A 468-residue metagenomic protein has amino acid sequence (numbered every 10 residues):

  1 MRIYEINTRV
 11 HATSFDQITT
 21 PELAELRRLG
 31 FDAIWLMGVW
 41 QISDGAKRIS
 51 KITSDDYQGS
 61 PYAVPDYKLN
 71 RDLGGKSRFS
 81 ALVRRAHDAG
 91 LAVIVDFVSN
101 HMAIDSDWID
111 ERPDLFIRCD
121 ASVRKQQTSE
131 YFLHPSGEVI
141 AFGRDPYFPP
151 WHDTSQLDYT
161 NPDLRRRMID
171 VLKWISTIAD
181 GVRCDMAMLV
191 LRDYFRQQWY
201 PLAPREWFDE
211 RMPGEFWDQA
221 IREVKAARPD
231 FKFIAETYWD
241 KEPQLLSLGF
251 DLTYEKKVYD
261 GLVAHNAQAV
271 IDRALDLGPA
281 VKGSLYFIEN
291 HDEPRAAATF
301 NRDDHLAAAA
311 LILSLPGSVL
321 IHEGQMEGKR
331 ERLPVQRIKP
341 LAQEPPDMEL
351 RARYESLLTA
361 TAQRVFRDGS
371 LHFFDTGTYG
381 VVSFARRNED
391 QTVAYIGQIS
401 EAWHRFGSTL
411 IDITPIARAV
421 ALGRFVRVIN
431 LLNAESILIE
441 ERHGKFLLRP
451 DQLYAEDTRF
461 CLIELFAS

Functional and structural regions predicted by a protein language model:
M1-S468: Active-site and adjacent substrate-binding regions of carbohydrate-active enzymes
